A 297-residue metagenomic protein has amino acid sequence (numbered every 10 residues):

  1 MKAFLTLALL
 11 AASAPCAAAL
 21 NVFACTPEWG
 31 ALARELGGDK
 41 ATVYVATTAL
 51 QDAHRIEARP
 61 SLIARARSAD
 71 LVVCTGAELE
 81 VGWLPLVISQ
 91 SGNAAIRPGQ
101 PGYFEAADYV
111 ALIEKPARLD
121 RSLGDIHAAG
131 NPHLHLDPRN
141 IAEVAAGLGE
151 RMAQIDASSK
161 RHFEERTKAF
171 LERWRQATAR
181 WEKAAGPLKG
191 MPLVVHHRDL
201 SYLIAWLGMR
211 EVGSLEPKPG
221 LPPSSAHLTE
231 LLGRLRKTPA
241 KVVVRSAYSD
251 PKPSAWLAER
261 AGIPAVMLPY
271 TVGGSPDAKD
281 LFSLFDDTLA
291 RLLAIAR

Functional and structural regions predicted by a protein language model:
M1-F4: Positively charged n-region of N-terminal signal peptides that target proteins for export
A12-A14: N-terminal signal peptide c-region/cleavage motif recognized by signal peptidases
A18-R297: Extracytoplasmic metal-acquisition and chelation regions
